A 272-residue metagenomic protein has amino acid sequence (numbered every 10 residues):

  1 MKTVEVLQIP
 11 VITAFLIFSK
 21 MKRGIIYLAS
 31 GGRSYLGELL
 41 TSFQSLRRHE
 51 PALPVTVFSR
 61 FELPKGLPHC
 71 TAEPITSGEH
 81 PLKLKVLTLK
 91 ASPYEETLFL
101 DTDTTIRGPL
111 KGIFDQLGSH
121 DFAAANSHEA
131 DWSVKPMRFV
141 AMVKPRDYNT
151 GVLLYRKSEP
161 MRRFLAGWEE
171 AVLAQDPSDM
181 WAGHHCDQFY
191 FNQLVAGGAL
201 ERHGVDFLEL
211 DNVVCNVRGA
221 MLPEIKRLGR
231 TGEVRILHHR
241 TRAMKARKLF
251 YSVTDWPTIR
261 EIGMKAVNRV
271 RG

Functional and structural regions predicted by a protein language model:
V4-V6, V11-A14: Acidic, Ala/Val/Gly-enriched low-complexity intrinsically disordered segments
F15-Y27: N-proximal low-complexity "stem/linker" segments adjacent to membrane-targeting elements
K20-R23, Y35, V57, P68-T71 (+1 more regions): A glycosyltransferase accessory/donor-loop signature
S45-A52: Short, acidic, metal-binding catalytic loop of nucleotide-sugar glycosyltransferases
F58-P64: Short, polar loop motifs at secondary-structure junctions
P64-S92: Active-site-proximal specificity loops/subdomain of glycosyltransferases
P81-S133, L154-Y155: GT-A fold catalytic core of metal-dependent nucleotide-sugar glycosyltransferases, centered on the diacidic
S119-A171: Conserved catalytic core of nucleotide-sugar-dependent glycosyltransferases
